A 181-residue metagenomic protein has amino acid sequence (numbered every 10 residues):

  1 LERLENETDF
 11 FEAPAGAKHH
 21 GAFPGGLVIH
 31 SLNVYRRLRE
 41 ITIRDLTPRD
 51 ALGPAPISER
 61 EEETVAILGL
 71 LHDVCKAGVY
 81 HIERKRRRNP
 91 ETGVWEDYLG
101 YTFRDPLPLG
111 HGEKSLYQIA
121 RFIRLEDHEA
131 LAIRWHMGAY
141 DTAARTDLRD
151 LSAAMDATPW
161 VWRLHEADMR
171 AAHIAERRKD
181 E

Functional and structural regions predicted by a protein language model:
L1-A15: Short alpha-helical hairpin
A15-G25, I29, R36, I41-T47 (+1 more regions): Divalent metal-dependent catalytic cores for phosphoryl transfer on phosphate-bearing substrates
